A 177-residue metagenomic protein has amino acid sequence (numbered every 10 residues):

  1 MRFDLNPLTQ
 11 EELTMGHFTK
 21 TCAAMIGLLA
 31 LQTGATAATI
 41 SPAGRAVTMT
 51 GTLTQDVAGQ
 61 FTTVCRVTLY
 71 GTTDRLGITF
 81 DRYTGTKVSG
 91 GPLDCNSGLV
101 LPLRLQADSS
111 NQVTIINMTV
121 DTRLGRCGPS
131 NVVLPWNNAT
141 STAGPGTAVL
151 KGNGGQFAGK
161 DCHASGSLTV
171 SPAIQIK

Functional and structural regions predicted by a protein language model:
M1-M15: Short, Lys/Arg-enriched N-terminal segments with co-localized hydrophobic residues within the first ~10-30 amino acids
L13-T14, L31-T39: Sec/Tat signal peptide C-region and signal peptidase I cleavage site
F18-T19: Mobile, glycine-rich extracellular loop/lid and propeptide segments that shape or gate substrate/ligand access
A23-Q32: Bacterial N-terminal signal peptides
A35-T86, V100, K160-K177: N-terminal segment immediately downstream of the Sec signal-peptide cleavage site in secreted/extracellular proteins
G44-T50, S110-I116, P145-T147: Short, hydrophobic/aromatic-rich segments at coil-to-beta transitions
V64-S141: Predominantly extracellular/secreted and cell-surface proteins with exposed, flexible low-complexity segments
C127-K177: A charged, solvent-exposed segment within the mature domains of Sec-exported extracytoplasmic proteins
